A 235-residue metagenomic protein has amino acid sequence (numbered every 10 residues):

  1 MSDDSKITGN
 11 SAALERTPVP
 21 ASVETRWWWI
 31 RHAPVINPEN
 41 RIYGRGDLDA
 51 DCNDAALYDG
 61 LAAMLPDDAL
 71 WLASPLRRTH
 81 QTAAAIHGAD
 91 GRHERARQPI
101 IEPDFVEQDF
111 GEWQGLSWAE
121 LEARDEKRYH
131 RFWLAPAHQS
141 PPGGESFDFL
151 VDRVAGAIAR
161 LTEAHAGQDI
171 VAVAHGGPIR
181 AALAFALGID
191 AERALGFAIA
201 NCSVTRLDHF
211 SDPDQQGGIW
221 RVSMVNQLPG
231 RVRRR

Functional and structural regions predicted by a protein language model:
S2-A12, S22-E94: Active-site-proximal alpha-helix that buttresses catalytic centers in soluble enzyme cores
S2-R26, G88, Q108-E120, E163 (+2 more regions): Acidic, low-complexity terminal tails and accessory targeting/binding regions of phosphate-metabolizing enzymes
W27, A69, Q168-A174: Generic beta-sheet signal
D49, A89-A155, M224-N226, R234: Phosphate-handling substructures
D59-A63, V151, A155-E163: Generic structural signal for well-ordered alpha-helical scaffold segments
A73-S74, D152, V173-A174: Short beta-strand scaffold positions
G176-R180: GST superfamily/GST-like fold recognition
